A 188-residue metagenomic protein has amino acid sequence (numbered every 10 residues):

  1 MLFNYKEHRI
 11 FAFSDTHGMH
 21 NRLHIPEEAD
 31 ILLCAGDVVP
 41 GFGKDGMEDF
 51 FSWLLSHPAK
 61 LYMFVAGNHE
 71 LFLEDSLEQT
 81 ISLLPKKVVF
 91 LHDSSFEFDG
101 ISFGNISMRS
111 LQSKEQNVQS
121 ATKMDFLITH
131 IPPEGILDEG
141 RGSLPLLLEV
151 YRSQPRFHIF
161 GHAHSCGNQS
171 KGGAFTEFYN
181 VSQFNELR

Functional and structural regions predicted by a protein language model:
L2-F11, S95-G104, F126, S170-F178: Beta-strand-turn-beta hairpins that frame and shape the catalytic cleft of phosphate-ester-processing enzymes
E7, F13-F98: Core catalytic region of metal-dependent phosphoesterases/phosphodiesterases, especially metallo-beta-lactamase-like
A12-S14, L32-D37, M63-N68, L91-H92 (+5 more regions): Active-site neighborhood of phospho(di)ester-bond hydrolases with catalytic His/Asp-centered motifs
H17-G18, V39, E70-L71, M108-L111 (+3 more regions): Short, solvent-exposed loop/turn segments at secondary-structure junctions
L23, D75-S76, Q116, E139 (+1 more regions): Short, well-ordered secondary-structure micro-motifs
I25-E27, L54-A59, I81-P85, Q119-T122 (+3 more regions): Short, conserved loop/helix-junction motifs that constitute active-site signature segments in enzyme catalytic cores
K60-M63, E134-R188: Conserved beta-sheet core of the metallophosphoesterase superfamily
F98-T129, E134-V150: Binuclear metal-dependent hydrolase catalytic cores centered on His/Asp/Glu-rich metal-binding motifs
